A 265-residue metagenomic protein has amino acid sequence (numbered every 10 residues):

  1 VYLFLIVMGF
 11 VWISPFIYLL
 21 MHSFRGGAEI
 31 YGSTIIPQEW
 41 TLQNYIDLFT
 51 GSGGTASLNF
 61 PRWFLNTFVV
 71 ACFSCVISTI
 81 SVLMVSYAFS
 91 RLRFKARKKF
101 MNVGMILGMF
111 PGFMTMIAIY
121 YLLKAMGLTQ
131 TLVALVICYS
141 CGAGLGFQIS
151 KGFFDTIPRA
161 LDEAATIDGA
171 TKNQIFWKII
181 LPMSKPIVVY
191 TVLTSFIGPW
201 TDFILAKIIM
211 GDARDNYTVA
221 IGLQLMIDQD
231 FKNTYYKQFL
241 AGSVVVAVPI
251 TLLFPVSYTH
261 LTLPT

Functional and structural regions predicted by a protein language model:
V1-T265: A hydrophobic, multi-pass inner-membrane permease signature
